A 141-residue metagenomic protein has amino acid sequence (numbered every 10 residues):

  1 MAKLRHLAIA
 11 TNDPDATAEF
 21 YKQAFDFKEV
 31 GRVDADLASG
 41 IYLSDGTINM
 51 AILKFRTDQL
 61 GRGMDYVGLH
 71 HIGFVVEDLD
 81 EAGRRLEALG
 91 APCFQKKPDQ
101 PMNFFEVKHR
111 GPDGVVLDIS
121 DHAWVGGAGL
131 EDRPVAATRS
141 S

Functional and structural regions predicted by a protein language model:
M1-A18, L69-F74, A123-S141: N-terminal beta-strand motif that seeds the catalytic metal site of vicinal oxygen chelate
K3-N12, I41-S44, G61-R85, F105-R110 (+1 more regions): Vicinal oxygen chelate
H6, F25, D118: Short catalytic micro-motifs in class I SAM-dependent methyltransferases
D15, A51, G73-V75, D80 (+2 more regions): A general secondary-structure boundary signal
A16-E19, Q23, D80-A88: Replace "anionic and nucleotidyl ligands
Q23-V30, G90-C93: Conserved acetyl-CoA-binding loop of GNAT-fold acetyltransferases
K28-G63, R110, V116-A123: Conserved short beta-strand elements that form part of the metal-binding/catalytic scaffold of enzyme active sites
G83-S141: Vicinal oxygen chelate
